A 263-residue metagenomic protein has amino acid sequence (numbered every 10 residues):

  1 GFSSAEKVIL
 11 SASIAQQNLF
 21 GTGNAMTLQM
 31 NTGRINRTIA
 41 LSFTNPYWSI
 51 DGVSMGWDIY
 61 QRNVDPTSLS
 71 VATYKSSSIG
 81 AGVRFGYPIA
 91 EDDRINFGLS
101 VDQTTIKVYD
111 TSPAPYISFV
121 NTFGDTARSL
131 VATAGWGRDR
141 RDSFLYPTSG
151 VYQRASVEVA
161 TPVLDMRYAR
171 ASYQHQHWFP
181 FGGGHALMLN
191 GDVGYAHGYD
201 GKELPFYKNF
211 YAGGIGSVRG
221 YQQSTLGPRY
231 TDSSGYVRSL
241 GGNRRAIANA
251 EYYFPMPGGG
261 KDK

Functional and structural regions predicted by a protein language model:
G1-Y152, L187-L189, G216-R238, N243: Gram-negative/organellar outer-membrane beta-barrel architecture
T27, P147, R167, G183-A186 (+1 more regions): Short, surface-exposed helix-loop/turn micro-motifs enriched in polar/charged residues
T44, D139-S143, A160-P162, Q176-P180 (+1 more regions): Short beta-turn/strand-loop junction motif enriched in small, turn-promoting residues
T44-Y47, Y173-Q174, E203-F206: Charged/polar, low-hydrophobicity segments characteristic of intrinsically disordered regions and flexible loops
S77-G86, Q153-T161, R167-Y199: Transmembrane beta-barrel strand/turn architecture of Gram-negative outer membrane proteins
I89-D92, N96, S143, P162-V163 (+4 more regions): Short secondary-structure junctions and interdomain/linker hinges
A186-K263: Extracytoplasmic gating/loop element in the C-terminal half of outer-membrane beta-barrel translocons and assembly
